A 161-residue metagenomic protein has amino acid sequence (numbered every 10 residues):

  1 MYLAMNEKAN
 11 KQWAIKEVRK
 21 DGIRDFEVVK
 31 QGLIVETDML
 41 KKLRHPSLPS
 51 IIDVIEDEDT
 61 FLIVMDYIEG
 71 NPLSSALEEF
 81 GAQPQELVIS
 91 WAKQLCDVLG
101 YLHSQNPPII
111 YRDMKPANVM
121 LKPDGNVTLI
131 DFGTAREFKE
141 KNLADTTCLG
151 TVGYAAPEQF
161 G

Functional and structural regions predicted by a protein language model:
G22-K42: AlphaC helix of the eukaryotic protein kinase fold
V54: Activation-segment/catalytic-loop signature of the eukaryotic protein kinase fold
E58-P72: Conserved short submotifs of the Hanks-type protein kinase catalytic core that shape the nucleotide-binding pocket
L73-Q83: AlphaC helix of the protein kinase catalytic domain
W91-A92: Activation segment signature within eukaryotic-like protein kinase domains
D97-I109: Protein kinase catalytic-loop region centered on the HRD/HxD motif
D145-E158: Conserved activation segment of eukaryotic-like protein kinases, specifically the C-terminal portion of the activation
